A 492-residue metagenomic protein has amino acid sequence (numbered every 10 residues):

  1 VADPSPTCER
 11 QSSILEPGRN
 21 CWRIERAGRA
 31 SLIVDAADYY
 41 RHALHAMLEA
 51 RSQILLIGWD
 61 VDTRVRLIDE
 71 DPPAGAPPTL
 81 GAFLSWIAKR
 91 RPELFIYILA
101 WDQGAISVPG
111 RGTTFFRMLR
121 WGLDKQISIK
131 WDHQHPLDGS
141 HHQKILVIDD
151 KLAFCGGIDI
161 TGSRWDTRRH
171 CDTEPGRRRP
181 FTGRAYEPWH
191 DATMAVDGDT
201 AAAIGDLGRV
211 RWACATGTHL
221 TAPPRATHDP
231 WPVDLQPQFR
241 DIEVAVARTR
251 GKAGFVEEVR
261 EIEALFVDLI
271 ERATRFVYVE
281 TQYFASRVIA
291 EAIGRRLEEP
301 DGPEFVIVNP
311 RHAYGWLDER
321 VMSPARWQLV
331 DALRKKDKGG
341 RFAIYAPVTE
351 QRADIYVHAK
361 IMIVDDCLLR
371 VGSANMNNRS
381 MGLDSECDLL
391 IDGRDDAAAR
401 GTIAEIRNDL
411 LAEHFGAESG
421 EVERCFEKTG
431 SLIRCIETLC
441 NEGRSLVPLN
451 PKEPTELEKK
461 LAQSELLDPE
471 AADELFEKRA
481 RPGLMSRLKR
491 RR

Functional and structural regions predicted by a protein language model:
A2-R492: Charged, low-complexity intrinsically disordered terminal segments
